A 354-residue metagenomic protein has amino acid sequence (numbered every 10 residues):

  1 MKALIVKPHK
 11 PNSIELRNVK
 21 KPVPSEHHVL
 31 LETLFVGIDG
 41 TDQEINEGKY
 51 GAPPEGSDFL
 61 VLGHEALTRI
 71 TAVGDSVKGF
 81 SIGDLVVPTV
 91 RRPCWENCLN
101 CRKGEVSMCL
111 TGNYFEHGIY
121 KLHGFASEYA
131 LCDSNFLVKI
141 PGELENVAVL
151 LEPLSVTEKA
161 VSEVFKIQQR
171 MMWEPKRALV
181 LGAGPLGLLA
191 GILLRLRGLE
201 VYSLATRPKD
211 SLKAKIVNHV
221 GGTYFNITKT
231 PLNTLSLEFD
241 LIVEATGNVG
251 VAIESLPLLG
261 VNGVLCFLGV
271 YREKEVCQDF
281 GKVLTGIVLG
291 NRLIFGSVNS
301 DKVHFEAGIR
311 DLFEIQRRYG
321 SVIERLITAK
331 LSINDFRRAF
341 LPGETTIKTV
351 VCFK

Functional and structural regions predicted by a protein language model:
P22-V36, G51-L99, P141-E143: Glycine-rich beta-strand-centered segment in the early N-terminal region that forms part of a ligand/cofactor-binding
W95-R177: NAD(P)H dinucleotide-binding glycine-rich loop of Rossmann-like/cofactor-binding domains, especially the beta1-alpha1
L144-K229: Mid-domain Rossmann-like dinucleotide-binding core that forms the NAD(H)/NADP(H) cofactor-binding site
T206-S211, V249, R272-E273: Helix N-cap at the beta1-alpha1 junction of Rossmann-like dinucleotide-binding domains, i.e., the first residues
N233-I242: A short acidic, Gly/Pro-enriched loop at the edge of an enzyme's catalytic core that lines a small-molecule cofactor
G250-E314, F353-K354: Glycine-rich phosphate-binding loop and adjacent beta-alpha segment of Rossmann(oid) nucleotide-cofactor-binding
I253, K302-K354: C-terminal hydrophobic helical "lid"/dimerization subdomain of Rossmann-like NAD(P)H-dependent oxidoreductases
